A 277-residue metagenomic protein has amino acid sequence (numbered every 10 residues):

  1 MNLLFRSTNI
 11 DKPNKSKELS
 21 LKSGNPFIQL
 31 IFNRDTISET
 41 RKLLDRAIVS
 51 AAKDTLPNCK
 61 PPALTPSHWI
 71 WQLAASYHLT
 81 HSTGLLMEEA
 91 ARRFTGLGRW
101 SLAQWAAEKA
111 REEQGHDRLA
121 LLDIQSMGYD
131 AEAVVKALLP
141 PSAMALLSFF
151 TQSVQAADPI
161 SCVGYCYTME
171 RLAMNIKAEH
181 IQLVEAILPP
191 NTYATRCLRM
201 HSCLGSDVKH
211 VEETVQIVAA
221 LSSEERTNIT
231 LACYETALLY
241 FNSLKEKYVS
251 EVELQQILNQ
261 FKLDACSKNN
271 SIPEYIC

Functional and structural regions predicted by a protein language model:
N2-C277: Non-heme di-metal
